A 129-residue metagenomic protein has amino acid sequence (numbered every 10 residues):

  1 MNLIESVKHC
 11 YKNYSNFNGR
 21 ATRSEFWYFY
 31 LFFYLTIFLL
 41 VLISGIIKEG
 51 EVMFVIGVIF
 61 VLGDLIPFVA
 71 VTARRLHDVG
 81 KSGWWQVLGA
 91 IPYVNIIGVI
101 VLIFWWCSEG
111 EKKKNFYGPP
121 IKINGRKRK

Functional and structural regions predicted by a protein language model:
M1-F32, F68-W84, F104-K129: Membrane-interface extramembranous regions at the lipid-water interface
S24-R75, V79-C107: Hydrophobic alpha-helical transmembrane segments in multi-pass membrane proteins
